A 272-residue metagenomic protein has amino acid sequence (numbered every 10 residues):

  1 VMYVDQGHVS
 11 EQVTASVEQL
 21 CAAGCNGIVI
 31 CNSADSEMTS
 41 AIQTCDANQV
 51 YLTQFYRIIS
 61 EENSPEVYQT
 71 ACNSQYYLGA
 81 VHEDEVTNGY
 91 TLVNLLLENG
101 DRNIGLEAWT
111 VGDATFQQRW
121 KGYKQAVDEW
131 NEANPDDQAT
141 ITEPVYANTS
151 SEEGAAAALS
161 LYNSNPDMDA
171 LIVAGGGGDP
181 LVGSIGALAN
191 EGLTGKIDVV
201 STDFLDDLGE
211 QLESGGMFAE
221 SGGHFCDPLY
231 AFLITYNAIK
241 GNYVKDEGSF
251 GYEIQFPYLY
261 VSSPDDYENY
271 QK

Functional and structural regions predicted by a protein language model:
V1, N88-L92, A114-D137, A157 (+1 more regions): Short, solvent-exposed amphipathic alpha-helices that sit in or adjacent to ligand/effector-binding or catalytic
V1-G7, Y77, G105-L106, D128-E152: Short beta-strand elements in bilobed, periplasmic/extracellular small-molecule ligand-binding domains
V1-M2, G27, N32, N103-G112: Short beta-strand segments enriched in small/hydrophobic residues
T14-L20, G27-N48, G122-Y123, T140-E210 (+1 more regions): Hydrophobic alpha-helical
I42-T87, L205-E210: Flexible loop/hinge segments that line or gate small-molecule binding clefts
T53, D198-V200, S221: Structural detector of well-ordered beta-strand residues that form the stable sheet scaffold of enzyme domains
C72-G105, Q118, E153-A158, D203-L208 (+1 more regions): Hydrophobic alpha-helical segments within soluble ligand-binding/sensing domains
G223, Y230-K272: Hinge/cleft segment of the Venus flytrap/periplasmic-binding protein
